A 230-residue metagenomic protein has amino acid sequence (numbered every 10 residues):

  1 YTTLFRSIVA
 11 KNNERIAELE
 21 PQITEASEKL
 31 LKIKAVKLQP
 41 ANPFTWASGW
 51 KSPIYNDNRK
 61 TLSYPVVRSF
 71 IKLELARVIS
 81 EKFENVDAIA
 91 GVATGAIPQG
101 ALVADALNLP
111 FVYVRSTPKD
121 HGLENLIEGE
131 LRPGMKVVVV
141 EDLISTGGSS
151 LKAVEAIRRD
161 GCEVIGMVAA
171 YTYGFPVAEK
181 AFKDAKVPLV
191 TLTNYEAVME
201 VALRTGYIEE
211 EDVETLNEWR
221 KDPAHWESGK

Functional and structural regions predicted by a protein language model:
T2-L4: Short, small-residue-biased leader/transition segments that mark boundaries at the very start of proteins
I16-L19: The feature captures the hydrophobic core positions of alpha-helical coiled-coils
Q22-E84: Active-site-facing substrate-recognition patch
Q22-L30, E155-K230: PRPP-dependent phosphoribosyltransferase catalytic core
E84-A93, V168: Short glycine-rich phosphate-binding loop at a beta-alpha junction
D87, M135, I165: Conserved acidic residues
G100-V138, T146-K152, T205: Short, glycine/charge-rich flexible loops or terminal/linker lids adjacent to PRPP-binding catalytic cores
